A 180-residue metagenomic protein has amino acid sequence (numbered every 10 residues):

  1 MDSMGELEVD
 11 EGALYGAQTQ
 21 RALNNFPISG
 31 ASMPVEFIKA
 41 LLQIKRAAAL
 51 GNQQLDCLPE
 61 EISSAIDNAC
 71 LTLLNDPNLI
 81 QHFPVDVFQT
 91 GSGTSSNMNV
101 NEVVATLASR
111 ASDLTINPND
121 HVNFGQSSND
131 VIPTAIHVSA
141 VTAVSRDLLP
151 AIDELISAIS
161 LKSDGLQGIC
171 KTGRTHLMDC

Functional and structural regions predicted by a protein language model:
M1-C180: Conserved, well-structured ligand/cofactor-binding cores
